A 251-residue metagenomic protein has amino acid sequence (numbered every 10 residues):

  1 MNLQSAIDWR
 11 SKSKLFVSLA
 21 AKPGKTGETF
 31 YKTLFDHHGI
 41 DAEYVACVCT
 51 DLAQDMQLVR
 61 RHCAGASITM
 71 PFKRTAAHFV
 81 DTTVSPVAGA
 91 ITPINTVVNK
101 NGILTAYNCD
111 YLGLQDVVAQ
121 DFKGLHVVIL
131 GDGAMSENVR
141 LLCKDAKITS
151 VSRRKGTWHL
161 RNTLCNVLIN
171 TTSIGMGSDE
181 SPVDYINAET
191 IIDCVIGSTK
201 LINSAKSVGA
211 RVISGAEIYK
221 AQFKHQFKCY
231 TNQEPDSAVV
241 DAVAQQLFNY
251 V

Functional and structural regions predicted by a protein language model:
N2-A119, S198, V208: Phosphate/diphosphate ligand-binding glycine-rich loop within oxidoreductases
I7-S11, F122, P182-E189: Short, conserved loop/helix-junction motifs that constitute active-site signature segments in enzyme catalytic cores
A53-R60, T157-L164, E180-Y185: Short amphipathic alpha-helix with an adjacent loop that forms part of the alpha/beta core around
N108-L112, V118-D145: Glycine-rich adenosine-cofactor-binding loop
L130, D145-R161: NAD(P)-binding Rossmann-fold cofactor-contacting core
K144-I148, V208-R211: Conserved S-adenosyl-L-methionine
L160-D179, I192-V195: Rossmann-like NAD(P)-binding element
T190-A244: Rossmann-fold NAD(P)-binding glycine/threonine-rich loop
